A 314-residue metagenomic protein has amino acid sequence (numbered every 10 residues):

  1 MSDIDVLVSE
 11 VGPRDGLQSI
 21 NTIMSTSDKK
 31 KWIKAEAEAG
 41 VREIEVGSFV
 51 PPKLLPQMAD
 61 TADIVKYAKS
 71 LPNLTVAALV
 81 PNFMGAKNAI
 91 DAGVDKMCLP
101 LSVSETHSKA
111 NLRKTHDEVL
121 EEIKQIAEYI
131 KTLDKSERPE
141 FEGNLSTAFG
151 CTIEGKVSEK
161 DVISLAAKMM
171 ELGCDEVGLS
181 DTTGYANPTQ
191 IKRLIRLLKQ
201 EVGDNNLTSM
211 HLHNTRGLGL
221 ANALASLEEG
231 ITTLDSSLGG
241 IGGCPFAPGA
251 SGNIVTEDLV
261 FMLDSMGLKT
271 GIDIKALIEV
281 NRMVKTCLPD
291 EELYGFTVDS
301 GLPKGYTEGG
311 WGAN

Functional and structural regions predicted by a protein language model:
M1-N314: Catalytic cores and adjacent flexible loops of soluble metabolic enzymes that perform enolate/carbanion chemistry on
